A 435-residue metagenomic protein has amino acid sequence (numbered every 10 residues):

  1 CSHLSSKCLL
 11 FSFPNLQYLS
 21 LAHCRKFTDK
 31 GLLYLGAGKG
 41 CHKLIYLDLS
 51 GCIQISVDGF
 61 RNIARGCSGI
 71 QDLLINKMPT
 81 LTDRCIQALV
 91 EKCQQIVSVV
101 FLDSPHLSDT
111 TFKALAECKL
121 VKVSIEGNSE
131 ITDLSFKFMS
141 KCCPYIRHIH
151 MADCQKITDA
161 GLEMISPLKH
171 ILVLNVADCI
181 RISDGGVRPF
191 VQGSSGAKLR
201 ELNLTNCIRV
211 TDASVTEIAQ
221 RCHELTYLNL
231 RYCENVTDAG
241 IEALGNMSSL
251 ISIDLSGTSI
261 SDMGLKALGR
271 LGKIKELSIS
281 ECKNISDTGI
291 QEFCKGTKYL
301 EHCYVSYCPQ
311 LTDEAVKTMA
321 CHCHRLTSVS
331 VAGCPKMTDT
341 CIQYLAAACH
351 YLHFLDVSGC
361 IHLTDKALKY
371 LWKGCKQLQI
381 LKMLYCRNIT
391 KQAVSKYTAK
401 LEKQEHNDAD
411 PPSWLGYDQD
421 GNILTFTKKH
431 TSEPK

Functional and structural regions predicted by a protein language model:
C1-K7: LRR N-terminal entry segment and analogous cap-like coil->beta motifs
K30, A37-G38, I55-D58, R65-G66 (+5 more regions): C-terminal capping region of solenoid repeat domains
G51: Residue-level detector of flexible, active-site-proximal loop/helix-junction positions within diverse enzyme catalytic
